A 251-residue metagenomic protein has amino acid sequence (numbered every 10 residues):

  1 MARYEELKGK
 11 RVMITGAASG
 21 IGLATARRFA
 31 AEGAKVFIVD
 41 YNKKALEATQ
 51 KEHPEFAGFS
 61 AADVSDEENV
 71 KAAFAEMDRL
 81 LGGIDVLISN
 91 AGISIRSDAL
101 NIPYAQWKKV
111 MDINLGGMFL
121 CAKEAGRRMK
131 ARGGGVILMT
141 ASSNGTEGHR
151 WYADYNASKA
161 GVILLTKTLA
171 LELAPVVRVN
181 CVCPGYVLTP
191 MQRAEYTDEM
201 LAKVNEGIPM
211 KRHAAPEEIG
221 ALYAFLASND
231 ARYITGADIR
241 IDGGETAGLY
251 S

Functional and structural regions predicted by a protein language model:
A2-R3, E147, T235-S251: Short C-terminal tail/terminal secondary-structure segment of NAD(P)H-dependent dehydrogenase/reductase domains
I88, A174, R178, I234-G236: Short, small/polar-rich loop/turn modules that mediate ligand/substrate recognition or access, typified
D98-A99, P103-K108, V204: Substrate-binding pocket helix/loop in short-chain dehydrogenase/reductase
A122, S158, T166: Active-site helix of classical SDR
R127, A170-P175, R232: Alpha-helical segment proximal to the catalytic Tyr-Lys
S142: Residue(s) in the substrate-gating loop at a strand-loop-helix junction that position the organic substrate next
C181, A202-D230, I234, I241-G243: C-terminal helical subdomain
